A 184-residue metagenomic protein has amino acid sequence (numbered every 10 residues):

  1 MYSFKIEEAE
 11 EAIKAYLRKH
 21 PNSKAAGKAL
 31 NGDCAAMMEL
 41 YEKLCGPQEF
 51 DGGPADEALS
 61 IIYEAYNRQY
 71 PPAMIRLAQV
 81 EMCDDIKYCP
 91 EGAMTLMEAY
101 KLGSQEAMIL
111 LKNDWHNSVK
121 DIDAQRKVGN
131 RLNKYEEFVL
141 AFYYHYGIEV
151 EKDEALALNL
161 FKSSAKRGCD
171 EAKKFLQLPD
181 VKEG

Functional and structural regions predicted by a protein language model:
M1-M38, C45: N-terminal leader/linker segments that initiate helical-solenoid repeat arrays
Y2-E7, L44-A55, C83-P90, I148-D153: Short coil/turn connectors between adjacent alpha-helices in alpha-solenoid helical repeat scaffolds
K5, G32-D33, G46-Q48, R68-P71 (+7 more regions): Short helix-capping/linker turns of helical repeat alpha-solenoids
K14-K19, F50-D56, Y88, D114-K120: Helix-turn-helix repeat elements of alpha-solenoid scaffolds
E39-P47, M74-C83, L110-N117, E137-Y146 (+1 more regions): Hydrophobic face of amphipathic alpha-helices that form TPR/SEL1-like repeat modules and related alpha-solenoid
